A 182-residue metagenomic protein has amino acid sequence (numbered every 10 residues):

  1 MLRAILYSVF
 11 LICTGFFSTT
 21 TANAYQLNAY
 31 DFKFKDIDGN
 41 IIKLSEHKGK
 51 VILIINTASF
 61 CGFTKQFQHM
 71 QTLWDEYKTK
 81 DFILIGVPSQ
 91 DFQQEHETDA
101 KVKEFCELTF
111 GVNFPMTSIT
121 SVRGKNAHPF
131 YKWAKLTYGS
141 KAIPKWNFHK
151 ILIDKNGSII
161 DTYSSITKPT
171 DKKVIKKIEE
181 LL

Functional and structural regions predicted by a protein language model:
M1-A4: Positively charged n-region of N-terminal signal peptides that target proteins for export
Y7-F16: Bacterial N-terminal signal peptides
T20-S45: N-terminal "domain-start" segment that seeds a small globular fold
K50, T57-F60, P88-D91, N156: Short pre-active-site segment immediately N-terminal to redox-active cysteine/selenocysteine motifs in thiol-based
F63-A127: Structural microenvironment flanking redox-active thiols in thiol-disulfide oxidoreductases
P129-K132, L136-L182: Thiol-/selenol-based redox modules, centered on thioredoxin-like and closely related oxidoreductase domains
